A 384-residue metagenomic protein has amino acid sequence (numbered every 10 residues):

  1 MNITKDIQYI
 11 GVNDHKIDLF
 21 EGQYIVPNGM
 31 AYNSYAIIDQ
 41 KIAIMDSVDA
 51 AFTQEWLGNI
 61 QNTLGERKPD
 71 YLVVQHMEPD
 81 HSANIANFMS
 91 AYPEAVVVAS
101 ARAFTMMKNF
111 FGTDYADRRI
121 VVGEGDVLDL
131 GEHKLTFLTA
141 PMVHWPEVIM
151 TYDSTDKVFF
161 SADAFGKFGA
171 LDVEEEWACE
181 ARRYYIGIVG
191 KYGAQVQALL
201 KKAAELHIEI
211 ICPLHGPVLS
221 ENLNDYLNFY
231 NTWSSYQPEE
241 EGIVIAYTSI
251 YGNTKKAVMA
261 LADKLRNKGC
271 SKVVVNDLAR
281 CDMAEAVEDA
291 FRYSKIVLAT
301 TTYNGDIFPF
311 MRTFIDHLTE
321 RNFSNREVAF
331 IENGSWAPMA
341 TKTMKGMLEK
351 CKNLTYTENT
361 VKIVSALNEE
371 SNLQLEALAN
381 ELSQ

Functional and structural regions predicted by a protein language model:
N2-K5, A99-V148, Y192-A198: Metallo-beta-lactamase
N2-Q61, M150-D153, K157-S161, T254: Conserved beta-strand hairpin/beta-sheet module of binuclear metal-dependent hydrolase folds, prominently
A36, M150-C212, S220-Y247: Metal-dependent phosphodiesterase/nuclease catalytic metal-binding core
Q40, A51-V98: Active-site metal-binding motif and surrounding structural segment of the metallo-beta-lactamase
M45-S47, P69-M77, V97-S100, F159-D163 (+1 more regions): Active-site neighborhood of phospho(di)ester-bond hydrolases with catalytic His/Asp-centered motifs
N84, D282-A286: Short acidic active-site motifs
L171-I211, H215-V218, A260-N276, A286-Q384: FMN-binding flavodoxin-like domain, especially the glycine-rich phosphate-binding loop
A246-N267: Short, charged N-terminal beta->alpha structural module
